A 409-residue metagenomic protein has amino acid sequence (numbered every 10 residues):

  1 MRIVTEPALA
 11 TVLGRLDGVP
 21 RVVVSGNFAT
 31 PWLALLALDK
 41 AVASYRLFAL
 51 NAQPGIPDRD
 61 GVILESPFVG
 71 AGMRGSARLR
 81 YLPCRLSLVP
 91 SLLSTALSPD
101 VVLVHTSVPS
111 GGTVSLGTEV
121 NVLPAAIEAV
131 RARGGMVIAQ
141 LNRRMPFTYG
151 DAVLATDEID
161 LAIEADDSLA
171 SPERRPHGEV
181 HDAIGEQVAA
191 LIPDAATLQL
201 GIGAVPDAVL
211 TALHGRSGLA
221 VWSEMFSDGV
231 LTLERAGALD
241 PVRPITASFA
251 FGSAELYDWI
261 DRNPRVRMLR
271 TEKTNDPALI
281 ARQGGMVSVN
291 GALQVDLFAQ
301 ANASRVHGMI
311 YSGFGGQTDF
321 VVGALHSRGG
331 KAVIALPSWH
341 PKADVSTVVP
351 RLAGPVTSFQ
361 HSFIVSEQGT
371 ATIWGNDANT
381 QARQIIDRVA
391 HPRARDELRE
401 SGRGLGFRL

Functional and structural regions predicted by a protein language model:
M1-L409: Conserved alpha/beta enzyme-core scaffold
